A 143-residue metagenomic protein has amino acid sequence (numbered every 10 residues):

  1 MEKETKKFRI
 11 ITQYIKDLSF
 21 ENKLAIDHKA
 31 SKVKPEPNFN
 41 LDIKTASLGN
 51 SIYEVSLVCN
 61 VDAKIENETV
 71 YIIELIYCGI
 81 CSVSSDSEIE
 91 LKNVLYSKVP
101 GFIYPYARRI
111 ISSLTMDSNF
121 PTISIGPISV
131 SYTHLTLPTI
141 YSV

Functional and structural regions predicted by a protein language model:
M1-L135: N-terminal intrinsically disordered, cationic/polar leader segments that include organellar targeting peptides
H134-V143: Single conserved hydrophobic/aromatic residue that forms the stacking wall/gate of nucleotide- or nucleobase-binding
